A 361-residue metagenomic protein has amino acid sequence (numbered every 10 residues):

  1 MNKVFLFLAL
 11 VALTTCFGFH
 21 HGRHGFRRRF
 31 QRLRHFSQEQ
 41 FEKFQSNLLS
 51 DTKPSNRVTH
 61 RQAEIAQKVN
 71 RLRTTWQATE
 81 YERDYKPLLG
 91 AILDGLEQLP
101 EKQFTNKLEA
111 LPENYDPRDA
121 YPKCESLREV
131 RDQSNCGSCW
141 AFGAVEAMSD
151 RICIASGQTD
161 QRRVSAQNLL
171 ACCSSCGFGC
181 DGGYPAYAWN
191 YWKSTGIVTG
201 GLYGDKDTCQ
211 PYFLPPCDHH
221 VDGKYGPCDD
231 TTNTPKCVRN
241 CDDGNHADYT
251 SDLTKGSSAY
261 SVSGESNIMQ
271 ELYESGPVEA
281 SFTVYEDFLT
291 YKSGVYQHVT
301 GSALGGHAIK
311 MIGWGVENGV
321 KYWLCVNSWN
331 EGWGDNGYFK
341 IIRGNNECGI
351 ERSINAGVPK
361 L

Functional and structural regions predicted by a protein language model:
N2-G18: Cleavable N-terminal signal peptides of Sec/SRP-targeted secreted and luminal proteins
C16-L361: Catalytic-core signature of thiol
